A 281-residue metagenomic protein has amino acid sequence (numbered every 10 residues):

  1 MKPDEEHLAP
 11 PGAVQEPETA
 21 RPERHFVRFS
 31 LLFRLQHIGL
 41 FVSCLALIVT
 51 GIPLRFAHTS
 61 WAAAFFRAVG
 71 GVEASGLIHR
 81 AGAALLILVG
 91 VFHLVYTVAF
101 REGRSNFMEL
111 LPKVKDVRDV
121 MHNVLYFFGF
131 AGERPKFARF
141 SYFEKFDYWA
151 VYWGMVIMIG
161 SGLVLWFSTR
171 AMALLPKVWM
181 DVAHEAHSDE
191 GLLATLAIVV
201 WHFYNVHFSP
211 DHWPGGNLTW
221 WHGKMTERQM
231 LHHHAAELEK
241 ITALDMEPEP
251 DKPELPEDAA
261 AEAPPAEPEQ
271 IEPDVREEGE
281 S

Functional and structural regions predicted by a protein language model:
M1-S281: Membrane-embedded alpha-helical bundles that constitute the cytochrome b-like, heme-associated redox core of multi-pass
